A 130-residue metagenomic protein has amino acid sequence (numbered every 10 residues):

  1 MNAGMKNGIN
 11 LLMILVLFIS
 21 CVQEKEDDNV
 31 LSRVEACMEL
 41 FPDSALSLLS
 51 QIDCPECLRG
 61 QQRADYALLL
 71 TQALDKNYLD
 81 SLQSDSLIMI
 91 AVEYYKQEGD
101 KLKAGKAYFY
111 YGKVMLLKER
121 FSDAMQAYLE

Functional and structural regions predicted by a protein language model:
N2, K6-M13, F18-E130: A "functional boundary" signal
